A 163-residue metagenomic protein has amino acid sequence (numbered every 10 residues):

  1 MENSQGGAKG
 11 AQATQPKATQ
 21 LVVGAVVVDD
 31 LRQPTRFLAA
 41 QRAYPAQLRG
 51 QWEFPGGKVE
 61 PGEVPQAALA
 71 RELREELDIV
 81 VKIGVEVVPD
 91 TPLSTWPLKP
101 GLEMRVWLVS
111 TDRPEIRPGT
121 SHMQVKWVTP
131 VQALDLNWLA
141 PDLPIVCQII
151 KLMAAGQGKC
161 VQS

Functional and structural regions predicted by a protein language model:
E2-F37, K58: Conserved N-terminal beta-strand and adjoining loop/helix that marks the start of the Nudix/MutT-like hydrolase domain
L21-V23, T35, L102-R105, M123: Change "...and in nucleic-acid phosphodiester-cleaving endonucleases..." to "...and in nucleic-acid processing enzymes
D29-Q33, A43, S110-E115, P130-Q132: Short loop segments at secondary-structure junctions
P34-E76: Conserved Nudix-box catalytic region and its N-terminal flanking loop in Nudix hydrolases and closely related
Q47, P100, T120-H122, P141-D142: A short beta-loop-beta micro-motif enriched in histidine and acidic residues
V59, A133-L134, V146: A generic structural signal for short hydrophobic patches within well-formed alpha-helices
V80-V81, V85, D90-I116, K126 (+2 more regions): Active-site-adjacent beta-strand/loop module that shapes the phosphate/pyrophosphate-binding cleft
D142-S163: Charged phosphate-binding loop/patch that engages nucleotide di/tri-phosphates or the phosphate backbone of nucleic
